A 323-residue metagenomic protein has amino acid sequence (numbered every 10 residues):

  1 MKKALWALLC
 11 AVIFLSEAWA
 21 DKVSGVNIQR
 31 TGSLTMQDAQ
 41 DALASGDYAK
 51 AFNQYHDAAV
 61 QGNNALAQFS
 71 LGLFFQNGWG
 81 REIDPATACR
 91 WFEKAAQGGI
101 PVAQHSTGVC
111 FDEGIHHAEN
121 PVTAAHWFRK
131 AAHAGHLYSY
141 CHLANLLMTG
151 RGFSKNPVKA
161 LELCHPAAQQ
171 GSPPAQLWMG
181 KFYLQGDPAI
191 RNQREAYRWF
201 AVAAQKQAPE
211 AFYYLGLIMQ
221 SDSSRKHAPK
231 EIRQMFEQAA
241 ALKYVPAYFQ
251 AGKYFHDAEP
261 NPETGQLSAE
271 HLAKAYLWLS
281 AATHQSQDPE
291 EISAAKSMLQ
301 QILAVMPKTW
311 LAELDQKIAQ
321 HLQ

Functional and structural regions predicted by a protein language model:
A7-F14: Bacterial N-terminal signal peptides
L15-Q54, V60-Q61, L66-S70: N-terminal leader/linker segments that initiate helical-solenoid repeat arrays
V23-I28, H284-Q323: Terminal, low-structured helical/coil segments at or just beyond the last alpha-helical repeat
R30-T31, T35, D47, Q61-N64 (+17 more regions): Short helix-capping/linker turns of helical repeat alpha-solenoids
T35-A42, Q54, S70-N77, S106-E113 (+6 more regions): Hydrophobic face of amphipathic alpha-helices that form TPR/SEL1-like repeat modules and related alpha-solenoid
S45-N53, E82-W91, A118-W127, S154-L163 (+3 more regions): Structural signature of tandem alpha-helical TPR/SEL1-like repeats, specifically the intra-repeat loop/turn
D57-A58, K94-A95, K130-A131, P166-A167 (+3 more regions): Canonical positions in the second alpha-helix
R198, L267-E290, A319: TPR/TPR-like (Sel1-like) alpha-helical repeat modules
